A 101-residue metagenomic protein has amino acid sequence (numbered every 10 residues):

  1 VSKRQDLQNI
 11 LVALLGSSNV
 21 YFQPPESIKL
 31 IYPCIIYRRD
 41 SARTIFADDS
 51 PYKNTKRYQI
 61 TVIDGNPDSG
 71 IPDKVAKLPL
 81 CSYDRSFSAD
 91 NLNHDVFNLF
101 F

Functional and structural regions predicted by a protein language model:
V1-R43, S50: Small/polar-rich, solvent-exposed N-terminal microdomains that initiate assembly or binding
A13-F22, T61, K77-D84, S88: Charged, low-complexity, helix/coiled-coil-prone segments
K29, S50-T55, A89-N93: A generic structural micro-feature
R39-A42, N54-Q59, P79-S82: Short, low-complexity, polar/charged sequence segments that are solvent-exposed and flexible
F46-D49, D73: Short, glycine/acidic-enriched capping/hinge loops at junctions between secondary-structure elements
N54-N66, N93-F101: Oligomerization/assembly interface segments of phage tail-like spikes and tubes
P67-D73: Short, conserved charged micro-motifs
D73-F101: Acidic-leaning, charged glycine-interspersed low-complexity segments
